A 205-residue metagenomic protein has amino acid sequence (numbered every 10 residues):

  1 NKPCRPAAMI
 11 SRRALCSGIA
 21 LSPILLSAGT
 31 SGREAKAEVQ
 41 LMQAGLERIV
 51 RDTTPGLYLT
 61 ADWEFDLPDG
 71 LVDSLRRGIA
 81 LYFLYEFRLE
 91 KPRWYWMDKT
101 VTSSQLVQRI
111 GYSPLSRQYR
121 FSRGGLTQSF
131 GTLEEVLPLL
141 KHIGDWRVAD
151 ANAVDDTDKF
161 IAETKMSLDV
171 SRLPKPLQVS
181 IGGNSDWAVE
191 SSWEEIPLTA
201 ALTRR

Functional and structural regions predicted by a protein language model:
N1-A28: N-terminal secretory signal peptides
R33-T54: Short N-terminal segments immediately surrounding and downstream of signal-peptide cleavage
T53-F65: Contiguous beta-strand segments within globular domains
G56-Y58, Y82, Q105-V107, K159-I161: Intrinsic-disorder/low-complexity, polar/charged segments enriched in Ser/Thr/Lys/Arg/Asp/Glu/Gln
F65-S74: Short amphipathic, basic-aromatic surface patches that mediate peripheral association with negatively charged
S74-V136: Structured domain cores in non-transmembrane regions
A80-R88, K141-R172: Internal, hydrophobic beta-strand segments that form the core of beta-sheet-rich folds
D156-R205: Glycine-rich, aromatic-bearing surface loops/beta-hairpins
